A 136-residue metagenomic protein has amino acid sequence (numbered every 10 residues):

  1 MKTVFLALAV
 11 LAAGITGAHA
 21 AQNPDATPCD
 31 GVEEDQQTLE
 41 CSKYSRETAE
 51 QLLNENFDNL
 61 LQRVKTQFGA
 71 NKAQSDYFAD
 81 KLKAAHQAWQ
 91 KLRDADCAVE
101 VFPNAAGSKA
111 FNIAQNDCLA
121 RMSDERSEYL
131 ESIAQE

Functional and structural regions predicted by a protein language model:
V4-G14: Sec-dependent N-terminal signal peptides
H19-E136: N-terminal alpha-helical modules
